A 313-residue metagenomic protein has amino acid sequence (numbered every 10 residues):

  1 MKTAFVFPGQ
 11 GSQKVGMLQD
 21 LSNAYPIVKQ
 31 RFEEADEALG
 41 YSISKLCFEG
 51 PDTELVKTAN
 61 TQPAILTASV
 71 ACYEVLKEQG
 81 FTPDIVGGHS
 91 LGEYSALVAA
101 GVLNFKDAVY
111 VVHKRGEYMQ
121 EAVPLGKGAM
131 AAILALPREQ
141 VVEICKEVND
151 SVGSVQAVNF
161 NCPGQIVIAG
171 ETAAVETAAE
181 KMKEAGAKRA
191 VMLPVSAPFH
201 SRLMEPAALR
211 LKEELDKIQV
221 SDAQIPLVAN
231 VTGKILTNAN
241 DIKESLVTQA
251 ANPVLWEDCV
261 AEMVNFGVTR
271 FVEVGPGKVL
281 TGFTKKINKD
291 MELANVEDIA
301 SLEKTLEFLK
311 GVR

Functional and structural regions predicted by a protein language model:
M1-K2, V220-N230, I235, E244 (+4 more regions): Cys-dependent protein tyrosine phosphatase-like superfamily
M1-V141, R270-L302: FabD-like malonyl-/acyl-CoA
Q10-S12, L39-Y41, G101-A251: Alpha/beta catalytic cores of group-transfer enzymes, especially the acyltransferase/condensing modules of polyketide
S22-N23, E147-N149, K183-A185, K286-K289 (+1 more regions): Short, solvent-exposed amphipathic alpha-helical segments in soluble enzyme and RNA/protein-processing domains
K77, K183, V264-N265: Non-catalytic positions within long, well-ordered alpha-helices that form the structural scaffold/packing of enzyme
